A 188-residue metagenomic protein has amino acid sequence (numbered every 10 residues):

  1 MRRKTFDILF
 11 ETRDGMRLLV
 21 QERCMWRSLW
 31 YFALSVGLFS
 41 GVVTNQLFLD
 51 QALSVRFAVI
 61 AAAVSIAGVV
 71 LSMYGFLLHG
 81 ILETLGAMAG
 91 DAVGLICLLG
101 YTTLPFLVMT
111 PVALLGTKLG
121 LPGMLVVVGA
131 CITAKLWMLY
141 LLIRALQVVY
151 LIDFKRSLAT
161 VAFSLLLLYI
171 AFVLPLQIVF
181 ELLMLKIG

Functional and structural regions predicted by a protein language model:
M1-V93: Selected alpha-helical membrane-embedding segments in polytopic membrane proteins
E22, P111-V112, L185-G188: Short, surface-exposed, polar/charged, turn-prone segments marking secondary-structure boundaries
V36-V42, L168-P175: Hydrophobic core of alpha-helical transmembrane segments in multi-pass integral membrane proteins
T44-A52, A113-G120, V179: Juxtamembrane "helix-exit" motif on the non-cytosolic side of transmembrane helices
L78, E83-V173: Hydrophobic alpha-helical transmembrane segments and adjacent short intramembrane/lumenal linkers of inner/organellar
A171-G188: Juxtamembrane boundary at the C-terminal end of a transmembrane helix
